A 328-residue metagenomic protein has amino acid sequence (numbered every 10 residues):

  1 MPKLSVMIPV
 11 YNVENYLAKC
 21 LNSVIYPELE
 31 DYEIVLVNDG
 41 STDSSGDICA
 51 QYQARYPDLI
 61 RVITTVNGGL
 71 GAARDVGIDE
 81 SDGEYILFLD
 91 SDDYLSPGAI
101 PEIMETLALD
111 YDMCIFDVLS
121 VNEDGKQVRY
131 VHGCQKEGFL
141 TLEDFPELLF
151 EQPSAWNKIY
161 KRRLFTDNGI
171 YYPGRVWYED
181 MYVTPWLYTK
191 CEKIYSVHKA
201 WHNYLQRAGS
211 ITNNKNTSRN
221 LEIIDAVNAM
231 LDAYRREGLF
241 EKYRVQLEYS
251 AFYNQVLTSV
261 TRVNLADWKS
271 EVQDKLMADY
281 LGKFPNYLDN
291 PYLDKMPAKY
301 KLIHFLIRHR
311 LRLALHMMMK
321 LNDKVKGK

Functional and structural regions predicted by a protein language model:
N22-D31: Short, acidic, metal-binding catalytic loop of nucleotide-sugar glycosyltransferases
S23, N38-I48, V66: A conserved acidic beta->alpha catalytic loop
D31-G40, R61-V66, S91: Short beta-strand/loop segment that forms part of the nucleotide-sugar
T65-S81: Glycine-rich, basic loop-to-helix element that forms the pyrophosphate-binding segment of sugar-nucleotide handling
L70, S91-Y195, Q206-N216: Donor-binding/catalytic cores of nucleotide-activated saccharide and glycerol-phosphate transferases/polymerases
I86: Short aromatic/hydrophobic "clamp" motif used to bind/position activated sugar donors
R175-V176, K193-A226, F240, V263-E271: Nucleotide-sugar-dependent glycosyltransferase catalytic core
L265-K328: Membrane-interface aromatic/basic loop that binds lipid-linked glycans or pyrophosphate carriers, typified by
